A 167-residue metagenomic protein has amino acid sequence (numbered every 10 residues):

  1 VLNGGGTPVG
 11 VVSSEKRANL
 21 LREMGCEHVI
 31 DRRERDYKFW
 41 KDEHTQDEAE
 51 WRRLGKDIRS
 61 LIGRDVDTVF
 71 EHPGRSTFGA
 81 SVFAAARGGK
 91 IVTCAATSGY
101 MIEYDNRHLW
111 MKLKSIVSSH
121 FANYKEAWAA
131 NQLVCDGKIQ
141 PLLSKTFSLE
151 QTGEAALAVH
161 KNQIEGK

Functional and structural regions predicted by a protein language model:
N3-S76: Adenosine-nucleotide cofactor-binding segment
V12-K16, R33, H72-P73, T97 (+2 more regions): Short beta->alpha linker loops
S13-E23, Y100-N106, A127: Short, glycine/polar-rich helix-capping loops at beta-to-alpha or helix-loop-helix junctions that flank or form
F39, F78-G79, M101-I102: Glycine/Thr-rich phosphate-binding loops of Rossmann-like dinucleotide-binding domains
D65, R87-I91, E165: Active-site loop of short-chain dehydrogenase/reductase
G79, Y124-K167: C-terminal hydrophobic helical "lid"/dimerization subdomain of Rossmann-like NAD(P)H-dependent oxidoreductases
F83-A85: Conserved helix-to-beta-strand junction in the class I
R87-C94, Y104-L143: Rossmann-fold dehydrogenase core element
